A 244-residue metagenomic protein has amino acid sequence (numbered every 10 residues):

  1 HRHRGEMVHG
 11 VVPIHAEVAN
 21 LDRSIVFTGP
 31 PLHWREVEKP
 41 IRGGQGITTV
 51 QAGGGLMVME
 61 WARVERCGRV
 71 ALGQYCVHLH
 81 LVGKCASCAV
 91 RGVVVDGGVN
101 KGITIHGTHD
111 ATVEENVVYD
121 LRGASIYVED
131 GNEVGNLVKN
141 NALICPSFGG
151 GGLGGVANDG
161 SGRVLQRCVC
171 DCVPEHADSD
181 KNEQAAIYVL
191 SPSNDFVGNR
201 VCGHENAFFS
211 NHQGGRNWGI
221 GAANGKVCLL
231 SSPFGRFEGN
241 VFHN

Functional and structural regions predicted by a protein language model:
H1-N244: Beta-strand/loop edge motif enriched in small/polar residues
